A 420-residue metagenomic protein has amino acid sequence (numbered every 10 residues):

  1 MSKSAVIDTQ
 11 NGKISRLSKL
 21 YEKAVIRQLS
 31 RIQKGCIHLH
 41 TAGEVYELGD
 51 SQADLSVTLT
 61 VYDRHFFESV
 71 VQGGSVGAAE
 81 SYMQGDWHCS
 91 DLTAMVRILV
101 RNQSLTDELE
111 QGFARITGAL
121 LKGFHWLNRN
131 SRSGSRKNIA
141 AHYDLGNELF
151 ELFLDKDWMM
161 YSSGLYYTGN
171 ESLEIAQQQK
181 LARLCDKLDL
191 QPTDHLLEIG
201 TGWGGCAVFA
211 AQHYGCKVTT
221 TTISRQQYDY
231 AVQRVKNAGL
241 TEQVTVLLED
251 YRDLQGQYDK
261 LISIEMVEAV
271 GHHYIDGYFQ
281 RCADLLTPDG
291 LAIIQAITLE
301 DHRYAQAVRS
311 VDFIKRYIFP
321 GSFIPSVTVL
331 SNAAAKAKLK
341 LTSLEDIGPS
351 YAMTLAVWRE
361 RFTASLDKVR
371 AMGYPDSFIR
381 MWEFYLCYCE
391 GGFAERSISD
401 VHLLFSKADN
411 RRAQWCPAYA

Functional and structural regions predicted by a protein language model:
M1-Q177, R183: Feature captures hydrophobic
P192-G202: Conserved class I S-adenosyl-L-methionine
W203-G215: Conserved SAM-binding loop of SAM-dependent methyltransferases across substrates and taxa, primarily the Class I
A231-V232: Conserved SAM-binding loop
R252-I262: A short acidic, Gly/Pro-enriched loop at the edge of an enzyme's catalytic core that lines a small-molecule cofactor
D276-P288: A short glycine-rich, Lys/Arg-flanked "PGG" loop and its adjoining helix->strand segment in the class I
D289-I297: Conserved beta-strand signature within the Rossmann-like core of class I S-adenosyl-L-methionine
I297-R412, Y419-A420: Substrate-binding/catalytic lobe of Class I Rossmann-like enzymes that use SAM or dcSAM, i.e., the mid-to-C-terminal
